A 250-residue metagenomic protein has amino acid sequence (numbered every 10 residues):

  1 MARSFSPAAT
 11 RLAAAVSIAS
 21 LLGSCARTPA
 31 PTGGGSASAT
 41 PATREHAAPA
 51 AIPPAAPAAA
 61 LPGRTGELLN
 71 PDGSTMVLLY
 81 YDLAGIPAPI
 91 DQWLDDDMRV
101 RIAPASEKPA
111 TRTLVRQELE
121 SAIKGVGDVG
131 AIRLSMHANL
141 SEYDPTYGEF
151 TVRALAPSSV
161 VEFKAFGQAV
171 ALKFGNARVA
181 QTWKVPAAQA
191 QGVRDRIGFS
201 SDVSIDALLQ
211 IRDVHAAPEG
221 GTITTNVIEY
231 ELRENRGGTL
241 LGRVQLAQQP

Functional and structural regions predicted by a protein language model:
A2-A14: Bacterial N-terminal signal peptides that target proteins for export
A15, N70, L172-K173: Alpha-helical interaction segments
L22-S24: C-terminal motif of bacterial Sec signal peptides marking the signal peptidase cleavage site
A26-T28: Bacterial signal peptide processing site
A37-V129: N-terminal Sec/ER secretory leader and immediately downstream segment of secreted/extracellular precursors
G127-P250: Mature extracytoplasmic/lumenal regions of exported proteins
